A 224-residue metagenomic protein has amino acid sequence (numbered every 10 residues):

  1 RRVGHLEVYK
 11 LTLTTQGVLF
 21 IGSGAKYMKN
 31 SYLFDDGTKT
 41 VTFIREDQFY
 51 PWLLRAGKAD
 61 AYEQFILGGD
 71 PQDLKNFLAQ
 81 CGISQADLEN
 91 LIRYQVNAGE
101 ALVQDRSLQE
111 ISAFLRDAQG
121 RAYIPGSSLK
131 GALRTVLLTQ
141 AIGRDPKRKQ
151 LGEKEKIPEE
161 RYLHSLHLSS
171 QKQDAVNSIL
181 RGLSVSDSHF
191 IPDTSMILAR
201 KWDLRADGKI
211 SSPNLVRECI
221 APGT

Functional and structural regions predicted by a protein language model:
R1-T224: Small/polar/charged residue-enriched interaction surfaces, especially the RNA/DNA-contacting tracks of RNP/CRISPR
